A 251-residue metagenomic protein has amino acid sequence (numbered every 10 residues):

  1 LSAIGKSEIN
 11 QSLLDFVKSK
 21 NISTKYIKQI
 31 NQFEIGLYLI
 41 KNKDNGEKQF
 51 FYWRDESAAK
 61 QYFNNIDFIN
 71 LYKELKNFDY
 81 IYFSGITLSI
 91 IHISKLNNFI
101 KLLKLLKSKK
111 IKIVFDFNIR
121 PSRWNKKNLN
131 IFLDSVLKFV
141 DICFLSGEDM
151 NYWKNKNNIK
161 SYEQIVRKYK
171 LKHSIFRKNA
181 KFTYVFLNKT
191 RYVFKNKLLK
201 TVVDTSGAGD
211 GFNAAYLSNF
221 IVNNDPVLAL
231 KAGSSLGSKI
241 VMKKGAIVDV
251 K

Functional and structural regions predicted by a protein language model:
S2-G85: Conserved N-terminal subdomain of the carbohydrate kinase-like
N10-K25, L106-K109, N130-V140, E163 (+1 more regions): Short, electropositive alpha-helical surface patch
K60-Q61, S89-I90, Y152, T183: Short glycine-rich, flexible loops that bind phosphorylated cofactors or substrates
E74-D79, I93-I111: Glycosyltransferases and closely related glycan-assembly transferases that use nucleotide-activated donors
Y80-T87, K112-R120, F144-E148: Short beta-strands and strand-loop turn motifs
L88-N97, N125, K154: Glycine/threonine-rich flexible loop motifs
L105, N158-K251: Conserved phosphate-binding/catalytic region of the ribokinase-like
K109, R120-V193: Conserved phosphate/ATP/ADP-binding segment of small-molecule kinases
